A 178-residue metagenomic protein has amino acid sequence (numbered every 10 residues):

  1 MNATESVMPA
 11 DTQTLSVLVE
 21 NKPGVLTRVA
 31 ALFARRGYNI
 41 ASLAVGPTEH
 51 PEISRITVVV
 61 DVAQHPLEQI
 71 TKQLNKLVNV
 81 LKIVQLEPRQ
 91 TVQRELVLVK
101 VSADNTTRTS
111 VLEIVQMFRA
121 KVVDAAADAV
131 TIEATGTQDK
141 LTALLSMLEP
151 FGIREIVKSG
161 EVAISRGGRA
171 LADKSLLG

Functional and structural regions predicted by a protein language model:
M1-R55, V59-G178: Long, contiguous binding/interaction regions
